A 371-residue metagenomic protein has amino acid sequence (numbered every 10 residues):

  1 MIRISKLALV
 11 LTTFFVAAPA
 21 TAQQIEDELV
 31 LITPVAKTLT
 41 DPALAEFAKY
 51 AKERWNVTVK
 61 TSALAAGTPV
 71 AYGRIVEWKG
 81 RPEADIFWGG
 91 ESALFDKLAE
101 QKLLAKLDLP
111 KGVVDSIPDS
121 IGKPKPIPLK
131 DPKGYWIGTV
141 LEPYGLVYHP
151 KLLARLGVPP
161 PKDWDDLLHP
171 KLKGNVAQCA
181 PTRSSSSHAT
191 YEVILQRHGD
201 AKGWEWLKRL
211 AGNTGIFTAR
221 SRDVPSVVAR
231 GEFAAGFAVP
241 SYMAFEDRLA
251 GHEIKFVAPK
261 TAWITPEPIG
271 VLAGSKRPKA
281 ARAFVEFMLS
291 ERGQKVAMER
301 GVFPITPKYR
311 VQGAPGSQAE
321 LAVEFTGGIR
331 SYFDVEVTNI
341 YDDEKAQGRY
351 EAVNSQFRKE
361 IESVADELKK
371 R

Functional and structural regions predicted by a protein language model:
Q23-K97, P225: Early extracytoplasmic/lumenal segment of secretory-pathway proteins
V30, D165-S185, V193-L195: Short loop->beta-strand "edge-of-pocket" segments that line small-molecule binding or catalytic clefts across diverse
W78-F87, L103-L104, L172-N175, R230-A238: Alpha-to-beta junction loops
P82-F87, A105-L146, D165, N175: A structural signal for short loop-to-beta-strand junctions that line the ligand-binding cleft of periplasmic/secreted
L98-K106, D131-P132, E246-A258: Ligand-binding "clamshell"
A189-A258: Ligand-binding pocket segment of bilobal, Venus flytrap-like solute-binding proteins
L272-T338: Mature extracytoplasmic/periplasmic domains
R330-R371: Conserved C-terminal helix/tail region of periplasmic/extracytoplasmic solute-binding proteins
